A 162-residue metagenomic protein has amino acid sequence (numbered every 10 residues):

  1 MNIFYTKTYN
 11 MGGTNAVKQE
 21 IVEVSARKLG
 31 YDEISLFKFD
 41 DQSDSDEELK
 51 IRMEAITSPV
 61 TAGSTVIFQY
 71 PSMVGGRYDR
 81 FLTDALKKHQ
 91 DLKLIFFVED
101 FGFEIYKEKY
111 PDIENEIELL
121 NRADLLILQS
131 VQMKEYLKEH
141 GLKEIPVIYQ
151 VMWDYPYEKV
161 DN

Functional and structural regions predicted by a protein language model:
M1-I3, D161-N162: A short, charged/proline- and glycine-enriched loop that marks the coil->beta-strand transition at the N-terminal
M1-N2, D32, K93, D124-L125 (+1 more regions): Residues at the starts of beta-strands that form the adenosine-phosphate
F4-Y5, F96: Structural beta-sheet core signal
Y5-I21, M73-G75: A short, glycine/small-residue-rich beta-strand->loop->alpha-helix junction that serves as a flexible
T6, L29-D46: A short beta-strand-loop structural module common to alpha/beta enzyme folds
A16-V24, V131-K134: Short, surface-exposed alpha-helical segments at coil->helix boundaries
S45-Y136: Extended catalytic core of nucleotide-activated donor transferases of GT-like folds
D124-K138, L142-D161: Donor nucleotide-sugar binding/catalytic pocket of nucleotide-sugar-dependent glycosyltransferases
